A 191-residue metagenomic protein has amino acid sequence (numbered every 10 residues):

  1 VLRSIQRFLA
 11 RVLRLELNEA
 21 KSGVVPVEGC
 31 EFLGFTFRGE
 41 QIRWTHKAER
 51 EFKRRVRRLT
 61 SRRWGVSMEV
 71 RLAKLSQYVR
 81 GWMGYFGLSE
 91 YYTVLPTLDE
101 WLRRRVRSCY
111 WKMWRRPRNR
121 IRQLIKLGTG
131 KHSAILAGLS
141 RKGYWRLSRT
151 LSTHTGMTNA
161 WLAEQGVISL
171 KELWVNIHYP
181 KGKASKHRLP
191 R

Functional and structural regions predicted by a protein language model:
V1-R191: Non-catalytic terminal/accessory segments
